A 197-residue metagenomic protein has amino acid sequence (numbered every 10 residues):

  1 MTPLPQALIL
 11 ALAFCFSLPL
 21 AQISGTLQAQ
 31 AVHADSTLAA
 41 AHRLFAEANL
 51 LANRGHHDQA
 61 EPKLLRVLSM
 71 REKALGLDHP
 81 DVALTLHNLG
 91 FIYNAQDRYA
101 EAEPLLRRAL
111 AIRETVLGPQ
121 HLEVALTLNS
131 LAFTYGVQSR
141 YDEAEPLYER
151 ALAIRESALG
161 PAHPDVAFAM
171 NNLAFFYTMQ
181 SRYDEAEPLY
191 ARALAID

Functional and structural regions predicted by a protein language model:
M1-P5: N-terminal secretory signal peptides that target proteins for export/translocation
A7-Q22: Bacterial N-terminal signal peptides
Q22-G55: N-terminal leader/linker segments that initiate helical-solenoid repeat arrays
V32-D35, K73-L77, T115-P119, S157-P161: Short coil/turn linkers that connect adjacent helices within long alpha-helical scaffolds, especially alpha-solenoid
H42-N53, P80-A95, L122-V137, P164-M179: Conserved alpha-helical positions within TPR/SEL1-like repeat arrays
